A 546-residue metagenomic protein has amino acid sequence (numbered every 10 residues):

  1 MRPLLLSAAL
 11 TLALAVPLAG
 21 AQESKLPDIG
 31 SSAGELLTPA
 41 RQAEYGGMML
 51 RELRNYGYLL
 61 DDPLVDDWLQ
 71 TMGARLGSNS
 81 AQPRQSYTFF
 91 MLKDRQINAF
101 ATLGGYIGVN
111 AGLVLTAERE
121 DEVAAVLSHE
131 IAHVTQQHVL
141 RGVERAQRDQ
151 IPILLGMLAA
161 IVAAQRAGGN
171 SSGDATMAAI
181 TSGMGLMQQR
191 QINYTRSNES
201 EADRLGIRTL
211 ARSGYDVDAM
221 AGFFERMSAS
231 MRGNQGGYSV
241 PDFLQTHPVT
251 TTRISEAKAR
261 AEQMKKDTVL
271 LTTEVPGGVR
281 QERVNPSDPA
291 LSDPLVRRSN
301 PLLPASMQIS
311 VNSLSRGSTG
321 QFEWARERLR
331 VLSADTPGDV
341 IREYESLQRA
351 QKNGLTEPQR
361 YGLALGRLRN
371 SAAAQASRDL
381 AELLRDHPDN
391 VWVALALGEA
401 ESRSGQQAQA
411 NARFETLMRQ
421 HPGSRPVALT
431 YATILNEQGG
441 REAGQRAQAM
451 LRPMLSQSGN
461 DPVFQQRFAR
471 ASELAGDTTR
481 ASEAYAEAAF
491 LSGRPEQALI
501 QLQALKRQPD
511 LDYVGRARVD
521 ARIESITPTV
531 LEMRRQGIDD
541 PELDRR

Functional and structural regions predicted by a protein language model:
R2-F100, Q188, R232, A325 (+11 more regions): Hydrophobic or amphipathic, alpha-helical segments that drive membrane association/targeting
Q22, I29-L36, G47, L59 (+8 more regions): Extracytoplasmic and endomembrane cell-envelope/extracellular-matrix remodeling and assembly machinery
T38, G108-A125, R190-S197: Short pre-active-site segment immediately N-terminal to the catalytic Zn-binding motif
V65, Q85, V143-L154, A175-A178 (+1 more regions): Acidic/histidine metal-binding catalytic segments
V109, A125-H138, A202: Active-site recognition of the HExxH zinc-binding catalytic motif
D121, I131-R148, R166-A167: Catalytic Zn2+-binding segment of zinc metalloproteases
I151-A167, A178-M187: Membrane-active amphipathic alpha-helices enriched in small hydrophobic residues
